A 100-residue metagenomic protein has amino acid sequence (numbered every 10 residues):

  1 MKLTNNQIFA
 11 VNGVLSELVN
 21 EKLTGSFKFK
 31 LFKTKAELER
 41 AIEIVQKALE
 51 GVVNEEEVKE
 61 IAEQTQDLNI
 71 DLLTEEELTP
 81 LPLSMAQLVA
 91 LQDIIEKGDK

Functional and structural regions predicted by a protein language model:
K2-L49: N-terminal interaction modules that seed assembly of large macromolecular complexes
I42-K100: Low-complexity intrinsically disordered segments
